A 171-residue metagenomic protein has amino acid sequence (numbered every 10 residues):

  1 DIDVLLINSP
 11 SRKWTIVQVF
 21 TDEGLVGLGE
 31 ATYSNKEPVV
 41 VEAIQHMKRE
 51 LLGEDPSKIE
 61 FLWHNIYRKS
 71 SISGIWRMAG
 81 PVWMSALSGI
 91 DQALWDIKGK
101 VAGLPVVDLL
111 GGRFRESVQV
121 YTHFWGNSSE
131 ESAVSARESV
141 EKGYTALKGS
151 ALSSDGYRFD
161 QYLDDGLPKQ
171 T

Functional and structural regions predicted by a protein language model:
D1-L28, T32-Y33: Structured beta-strand/loop patches that form or line metal/cofactor-binding pockets in enzymes
D3-V4, V106, S132-A133: Glycine-rich, charged/polar anion/phosphate-binding loops that engage phosphate groups from diverse ligands
L5-P10, E30-P38, L87, H123-N127: Glycine-rich phosphate/pyrophosphate-binding beta-alpha loops
L6, D108-L110, A136: A generic local secondary-structure boundary/capping motif
D22-V101: Metal- or metallocofactor-binding catalytic centers and their adjacent structured scaffolds across diverse enzyme
S57-I59, V106-V107, S150: Flexible, glycine/charged-enriched surface loops at secondary-structure junctions
D91-N127: Glycine-rich, aromatic-flanked loop segments that form ligand/cofactor-binding clefts across common enzyme folds
S117-T171: Metal-dependent enolase-superfamily TIM-barrel catalytic cores that perform enediolate-based chemistry
